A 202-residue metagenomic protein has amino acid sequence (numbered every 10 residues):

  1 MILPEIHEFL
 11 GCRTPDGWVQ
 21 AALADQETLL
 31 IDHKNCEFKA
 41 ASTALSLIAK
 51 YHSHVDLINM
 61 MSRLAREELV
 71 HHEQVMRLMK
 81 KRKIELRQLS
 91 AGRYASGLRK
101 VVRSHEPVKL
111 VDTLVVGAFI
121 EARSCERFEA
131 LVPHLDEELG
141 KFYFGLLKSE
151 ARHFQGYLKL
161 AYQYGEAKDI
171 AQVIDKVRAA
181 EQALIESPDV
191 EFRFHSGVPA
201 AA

Functional and structural regions predicted by a protein language model:
M1-A202: Non-heme di-metal
